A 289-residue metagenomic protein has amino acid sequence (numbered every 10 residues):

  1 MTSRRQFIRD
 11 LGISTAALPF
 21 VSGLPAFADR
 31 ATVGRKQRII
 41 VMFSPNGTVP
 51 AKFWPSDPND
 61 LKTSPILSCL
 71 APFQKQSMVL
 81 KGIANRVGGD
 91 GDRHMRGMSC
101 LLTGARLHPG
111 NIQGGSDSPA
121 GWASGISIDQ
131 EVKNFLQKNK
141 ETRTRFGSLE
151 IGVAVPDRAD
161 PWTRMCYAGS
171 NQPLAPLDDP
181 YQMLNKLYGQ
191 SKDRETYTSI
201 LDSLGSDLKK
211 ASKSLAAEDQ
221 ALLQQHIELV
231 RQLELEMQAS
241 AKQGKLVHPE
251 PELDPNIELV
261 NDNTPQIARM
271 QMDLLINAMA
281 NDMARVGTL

Functional and structural regions predicted by a protein language model:
M1-T288: Ligand-binding pockets and gating/stacking loops
